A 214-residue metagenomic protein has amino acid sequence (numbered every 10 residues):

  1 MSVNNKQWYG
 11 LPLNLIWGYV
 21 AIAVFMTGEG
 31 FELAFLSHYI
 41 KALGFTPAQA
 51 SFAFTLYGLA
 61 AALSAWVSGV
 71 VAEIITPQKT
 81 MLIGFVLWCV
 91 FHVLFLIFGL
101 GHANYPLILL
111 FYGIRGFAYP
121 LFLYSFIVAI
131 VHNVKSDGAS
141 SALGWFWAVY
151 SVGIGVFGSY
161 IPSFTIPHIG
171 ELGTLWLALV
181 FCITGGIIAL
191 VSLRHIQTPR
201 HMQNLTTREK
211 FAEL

Functional and structural regions predicted by a protein language model:
M1-P12, H195-L214: Juxtamembrane intracellular "pre-TM" segments in multi-pass secondary transporters
W8-G58: Helix-loop boundary and gating motifs at the non-cytosolic
A23, Y105-L121: Hydrophobic core of transmembrane alpha-helices in multi-pass small-molecule transporters, especially MFS/SLC-type
G58-W66, G155-V156: Residue-level signature of mid-helix packing/kink "hotspots" within the transmembrane helices of 12-pass Major
S64-T76, I166: Helix-to-loop junctions at the C-terminal end of transmembrane segments in multipass secondary transporters
V86-H102: C-terminal ends and interior cores of transmembrane alpha-helices in multi-pass membrane transporters/permeases
L121-V134: Intracellular juxtamembrane helix-capping segments at the cytosolic ends of symmetry-related transmembrane helices
G173-V191: Symmetry-related core transmembrane helices of the 12-TM Major Facilitator Superfamily/SLC fold
